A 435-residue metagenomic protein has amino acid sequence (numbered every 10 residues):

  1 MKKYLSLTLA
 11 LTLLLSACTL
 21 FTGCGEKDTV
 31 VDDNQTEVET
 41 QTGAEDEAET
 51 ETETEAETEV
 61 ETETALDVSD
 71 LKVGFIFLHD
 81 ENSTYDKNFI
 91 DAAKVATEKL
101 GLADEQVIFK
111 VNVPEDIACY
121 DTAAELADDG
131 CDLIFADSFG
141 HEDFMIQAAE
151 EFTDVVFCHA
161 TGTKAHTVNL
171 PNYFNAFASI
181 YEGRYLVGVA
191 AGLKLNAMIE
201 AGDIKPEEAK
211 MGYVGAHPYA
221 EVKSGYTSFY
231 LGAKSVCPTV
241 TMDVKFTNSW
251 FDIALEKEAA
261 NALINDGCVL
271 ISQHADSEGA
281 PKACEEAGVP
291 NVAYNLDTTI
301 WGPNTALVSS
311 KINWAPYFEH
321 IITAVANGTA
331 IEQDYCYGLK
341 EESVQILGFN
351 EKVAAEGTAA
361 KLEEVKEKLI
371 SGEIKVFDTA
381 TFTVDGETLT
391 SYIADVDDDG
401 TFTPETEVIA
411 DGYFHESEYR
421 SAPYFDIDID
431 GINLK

Functional and structural regions predicted by a protein language model:
M1-L9: Positively charged n-region of N-terminal signal peptides that target proteins for export
L9-L15: Hydrophobic helical h-region of N-terminal Sec-dependent signal peptides in bacterial secretory/periplasmic proteins
S16-G23: C-terminal motif of bacterial Sec signal peptides marking the signal peptidase cleavage site
K27-E45, T52-K435: A residue-level marker of the well-folded mature domains of exported/periplasmic proteins
